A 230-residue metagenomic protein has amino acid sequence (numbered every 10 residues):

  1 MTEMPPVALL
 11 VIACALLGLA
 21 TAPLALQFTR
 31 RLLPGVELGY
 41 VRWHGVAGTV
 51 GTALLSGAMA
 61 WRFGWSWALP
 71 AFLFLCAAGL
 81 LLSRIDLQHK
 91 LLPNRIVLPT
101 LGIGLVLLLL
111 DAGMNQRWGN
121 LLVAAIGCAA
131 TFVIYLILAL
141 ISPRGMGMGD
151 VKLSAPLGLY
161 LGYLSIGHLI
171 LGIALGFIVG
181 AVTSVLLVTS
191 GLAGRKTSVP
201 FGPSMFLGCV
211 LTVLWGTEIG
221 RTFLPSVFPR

Functional and structural regions predicted by a protein language model:
M1-R230: A membrane-topology feature that recognizes alpha-helical transmembrane segments and their immediate juxtamembrane
